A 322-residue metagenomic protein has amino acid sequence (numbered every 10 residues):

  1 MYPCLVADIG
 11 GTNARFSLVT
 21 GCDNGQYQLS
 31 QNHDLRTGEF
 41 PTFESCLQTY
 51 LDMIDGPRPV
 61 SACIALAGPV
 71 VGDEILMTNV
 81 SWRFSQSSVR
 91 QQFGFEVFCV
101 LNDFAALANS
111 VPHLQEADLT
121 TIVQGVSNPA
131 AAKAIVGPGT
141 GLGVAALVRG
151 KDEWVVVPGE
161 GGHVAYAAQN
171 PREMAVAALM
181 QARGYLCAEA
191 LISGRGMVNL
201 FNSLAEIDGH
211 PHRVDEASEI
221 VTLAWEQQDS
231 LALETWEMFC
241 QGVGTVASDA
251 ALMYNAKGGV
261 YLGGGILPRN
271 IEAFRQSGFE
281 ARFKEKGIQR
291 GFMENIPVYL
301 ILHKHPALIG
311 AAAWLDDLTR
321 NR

Functional and structural regions predicted by a protein language model:
M1-R58, M174-R322: ATP-binding/phosphotransfer module of carbohydrate and carboxylate kinases, centering on a glycine-rich
A14, A62, A131-K133, T140-L142 (+2 more regions): Change "...and in nucleic-acid phosphodiester-cleaving endonucleases..." to "...and in nucleic-acid processing enzymes
A14, P69-V71, G141-A145, N199 (+1 more regions): Short, acidic Gly/Pro/Ser/Thr-rich loop/turn segments
T20-G21, M77-V80, L114-E116, R149-D152 (+2 more regions): Short, glycine/charged-enriched secondary-structure capping and boundary segments
L35-T37, M77-V80, C99-A106, G125-N128 (+2 more regions): Active-site nucleophile and cofactor-binding loops and adjacent substrate-binding regions of central metabolic enzymes
I54-V100, A105-D118, I135, P268-E272: Short beta-strand-loop/turn "lid" adjacent to the catalytic site in phosphate-handling enzymes
F98-N128, S218-S230, E234-E237, T245: ATP-dependent carbohydrate kinase catalytic cores
D118-Q124, N128-E189, I271-E272, F279-K284 (+1 more regions): Glycine-rich phosphate-binding loop of actin/hexokinase-like ATP-binding domains
